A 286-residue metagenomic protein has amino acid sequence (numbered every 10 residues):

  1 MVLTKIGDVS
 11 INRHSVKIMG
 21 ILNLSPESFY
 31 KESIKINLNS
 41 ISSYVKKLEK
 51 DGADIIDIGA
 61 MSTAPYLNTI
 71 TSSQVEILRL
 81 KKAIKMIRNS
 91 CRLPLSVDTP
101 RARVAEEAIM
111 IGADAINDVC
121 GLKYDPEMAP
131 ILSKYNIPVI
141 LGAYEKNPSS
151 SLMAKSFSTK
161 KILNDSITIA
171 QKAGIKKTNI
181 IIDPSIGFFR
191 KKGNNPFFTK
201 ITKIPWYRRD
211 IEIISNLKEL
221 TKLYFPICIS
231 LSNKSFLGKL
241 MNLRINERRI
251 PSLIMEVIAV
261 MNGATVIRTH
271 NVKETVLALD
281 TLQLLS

Functional and structural regions predicted by a protein language model:
L3-G7, Y30-Y44, T63-K82, A102 (+3 more regions): Active-site-adjacent loop and "lid" segments of alpha/beta metabolic enzymes
I11, K17-N39: N-terminal binding-site loop/beta-alpha segment at the start of enzyme catalytic domains that lines or forms
K17-I21, D54-D57, P94-S96, D114-A115 (+4 more regions): Structural preference for beta-strand elements that scaffold enzyme active sites
L22, L48, G52, D98 (+4 more regions): Conserved, mostly hydrophobic/aromatic
S43-G59: Catalytic domains of carbohydrate-active enzymes, especially glycoside hydrolases
K46-K50, S166-N179: Phosphate/pyrophosphate-binding loops at sites that engage ATP/ADP/AMP, CoA/4′-phosphopantetheine, polyphosphate
R88-L93, G112, K172-K176, K222: Short helix-capping segments at alpha-helix termini
V104, D183-P184: The catalytic core of metal-dependent phosphodiesterases that act on cyclic dinucleotides
